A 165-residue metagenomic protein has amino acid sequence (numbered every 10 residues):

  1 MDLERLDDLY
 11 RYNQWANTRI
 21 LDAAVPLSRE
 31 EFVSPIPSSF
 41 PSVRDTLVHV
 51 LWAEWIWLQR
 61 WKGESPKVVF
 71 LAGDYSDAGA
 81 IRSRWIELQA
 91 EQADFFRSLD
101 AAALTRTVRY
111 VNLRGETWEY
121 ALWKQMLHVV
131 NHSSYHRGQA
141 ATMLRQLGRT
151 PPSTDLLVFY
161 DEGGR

Functional and structural regions predicted by a protein language model:
D7-D22, P26-L71, L113-R165: Short, contiguous alpha-helical
E64-L104: Helix-adjacent hinge/juxtasegments
A101-L113: Carboxylate-rich helix-loop segments that flank metal/cofactor sites and access channels in metalloenzymes
